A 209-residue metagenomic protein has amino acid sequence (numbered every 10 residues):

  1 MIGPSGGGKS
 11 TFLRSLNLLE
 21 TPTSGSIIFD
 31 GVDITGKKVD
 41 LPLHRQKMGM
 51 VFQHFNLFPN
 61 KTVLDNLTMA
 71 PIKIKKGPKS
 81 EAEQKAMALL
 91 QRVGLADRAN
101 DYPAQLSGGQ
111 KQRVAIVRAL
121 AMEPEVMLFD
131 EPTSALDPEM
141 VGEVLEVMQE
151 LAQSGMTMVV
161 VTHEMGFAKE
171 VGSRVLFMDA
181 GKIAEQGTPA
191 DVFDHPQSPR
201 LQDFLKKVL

Functional and structural regions predicted by a protein language model:
M1-P189: ABC family nucleotide-binding domain
D179-A180, Q186, A190-L209: C-terminal boundary and immediately downstream tail of ABC-type ATPase nucleotide-binding domains
